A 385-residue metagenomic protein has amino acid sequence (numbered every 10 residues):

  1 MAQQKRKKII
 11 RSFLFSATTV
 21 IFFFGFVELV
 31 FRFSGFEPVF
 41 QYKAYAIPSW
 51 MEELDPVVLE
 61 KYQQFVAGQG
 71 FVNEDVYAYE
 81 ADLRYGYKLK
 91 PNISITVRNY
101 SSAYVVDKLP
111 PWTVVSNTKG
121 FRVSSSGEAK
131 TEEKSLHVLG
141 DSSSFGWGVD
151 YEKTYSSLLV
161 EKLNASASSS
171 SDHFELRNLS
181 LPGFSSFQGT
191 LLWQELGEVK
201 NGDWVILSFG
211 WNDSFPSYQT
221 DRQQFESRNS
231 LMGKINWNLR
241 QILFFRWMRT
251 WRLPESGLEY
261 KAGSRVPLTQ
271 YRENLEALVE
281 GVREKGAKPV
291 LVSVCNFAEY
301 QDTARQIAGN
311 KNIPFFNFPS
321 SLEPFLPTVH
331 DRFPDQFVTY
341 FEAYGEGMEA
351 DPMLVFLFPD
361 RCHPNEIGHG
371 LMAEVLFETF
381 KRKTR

Functional and structural regions predicted by a protein language model:
M1-I10: N-terminal Lys/Arg-rich, disordered targeting/topogenic segments
K7, F40-F65, G210-M348, V355-P359: Serine-dependent acyl-ester chemistry module
L14-V30: Hydrophobic membrane-insertion alpha-helices, especially the h-region of bacterial N-terminal signal peptides
F15, G35, V338-R385: Histidine-centered active-site loop/cap adjacent to the catalytic His in serine esterases/O-acetyl transfer systems
E28, D141, G189, V205 (+3 more regions): Generic structural signal for small/hydrophobic residues in well-ordered secondary structure, especially within
V39-K162, F341-Y344, D351-P352: Membrane/wall-proximal cationic-aromatic binding patches
S102-R122, S135-H137, S143-K234: Conserved SGNH/GDSL esterase-like catalytic core that processes O-acyl groups on lipids and polysaccharides
S157, E161, F187, L191 (+8 more regions): Solvent-exposed, polar/charged alpha-helical surfaces in well-ordered, non-transmembrane soluble domains, broadly
